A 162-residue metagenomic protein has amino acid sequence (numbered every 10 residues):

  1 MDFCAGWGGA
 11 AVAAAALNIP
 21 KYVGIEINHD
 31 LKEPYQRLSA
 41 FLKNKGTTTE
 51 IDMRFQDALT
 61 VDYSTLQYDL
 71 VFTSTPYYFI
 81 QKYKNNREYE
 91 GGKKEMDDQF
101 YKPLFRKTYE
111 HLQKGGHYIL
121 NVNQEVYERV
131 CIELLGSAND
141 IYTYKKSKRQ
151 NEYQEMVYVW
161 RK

Functional and structural regions predicted by a protein language model:
M1-K162: Class I S-adenosyl-L-methionine-dependent methyltransferase catalytic core
